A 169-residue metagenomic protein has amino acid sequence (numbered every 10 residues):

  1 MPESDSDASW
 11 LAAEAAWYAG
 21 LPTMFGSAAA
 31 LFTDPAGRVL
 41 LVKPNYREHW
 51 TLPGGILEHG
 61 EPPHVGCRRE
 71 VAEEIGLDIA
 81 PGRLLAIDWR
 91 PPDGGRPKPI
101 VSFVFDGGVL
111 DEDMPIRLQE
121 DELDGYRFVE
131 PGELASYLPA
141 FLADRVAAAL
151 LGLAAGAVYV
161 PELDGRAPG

Functional and structural regions predicted by a protein language model:
M1-A29: Acidic, metal-coordinating catalytic segment for phosphate/diphosphate chemistry, firing primarily on the Nudix
D7, G26-A28, G37, V101-F103 (+1 more regions): Change "...and in nucleic-acid phosphodiester-cleaving endonucleases..." to "...and in nucleic-acid processing enzymes
A19-P22, G95, L118: Short Gly/Pro-enriched turn/cap motifs at secondary-structure boundaries
F32, V104-G108, R127-E130: Short, well-ordered beta-strand micro-motif
D34-E73: Conserved Nudix-box catalytic region and its N-terminal flanking loop in Nudix hydrolases and closely related
E48-H49, D121-G169: Nudix hydrolase/Nudix homology domain
D78-A86: A short coil-to-beta-strand element that immediately follows conserved catalytic motifs
R90-P115, A149: Active-site-adjacent beta-strand/loop module that shapes the phosphate/pyrophosphate-binding cleft
